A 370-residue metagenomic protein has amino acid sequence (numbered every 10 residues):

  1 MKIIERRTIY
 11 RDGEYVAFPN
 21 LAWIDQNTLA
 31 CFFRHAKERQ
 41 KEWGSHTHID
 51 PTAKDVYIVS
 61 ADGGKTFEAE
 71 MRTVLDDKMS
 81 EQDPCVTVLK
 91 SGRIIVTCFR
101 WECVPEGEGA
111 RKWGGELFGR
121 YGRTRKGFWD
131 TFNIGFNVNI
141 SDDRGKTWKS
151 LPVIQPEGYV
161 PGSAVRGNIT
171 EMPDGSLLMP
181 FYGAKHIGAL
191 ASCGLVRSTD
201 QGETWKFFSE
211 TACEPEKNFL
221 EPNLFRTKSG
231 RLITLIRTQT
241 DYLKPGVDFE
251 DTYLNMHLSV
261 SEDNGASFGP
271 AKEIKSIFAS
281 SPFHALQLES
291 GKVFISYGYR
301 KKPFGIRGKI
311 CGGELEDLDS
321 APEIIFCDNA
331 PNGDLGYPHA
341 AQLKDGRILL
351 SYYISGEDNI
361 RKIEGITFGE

Functional and structural regions predicted by a protein language model:
M1-E370: Asp-box/BNR beta-propeller blade signature and adjacent active/binding-site loops in extracellular glycan-interacting
